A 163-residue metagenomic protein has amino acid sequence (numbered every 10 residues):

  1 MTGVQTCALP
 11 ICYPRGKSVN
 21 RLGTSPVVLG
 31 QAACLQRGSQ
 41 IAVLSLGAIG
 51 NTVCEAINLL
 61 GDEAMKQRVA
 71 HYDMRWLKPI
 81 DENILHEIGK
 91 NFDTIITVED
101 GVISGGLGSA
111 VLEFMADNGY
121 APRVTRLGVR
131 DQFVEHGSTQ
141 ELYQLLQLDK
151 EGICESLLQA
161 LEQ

Functional and structural regions predicted by a protein language model:
T2-L9: Short, small-residue-biased leader/transition segments that mark boundaries at the very start of proteins
P10-Q163: Thiamine diphosphate
